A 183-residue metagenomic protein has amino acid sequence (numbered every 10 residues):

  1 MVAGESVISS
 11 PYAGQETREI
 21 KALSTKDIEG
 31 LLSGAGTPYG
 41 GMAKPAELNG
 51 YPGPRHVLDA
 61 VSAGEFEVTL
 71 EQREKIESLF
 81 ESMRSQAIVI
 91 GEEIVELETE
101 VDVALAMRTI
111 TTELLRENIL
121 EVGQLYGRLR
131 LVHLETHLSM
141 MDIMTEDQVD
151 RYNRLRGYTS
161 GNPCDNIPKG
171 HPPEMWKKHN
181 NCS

Functional and structural regions predicted by a protein language model:
V2-S183: Charge-rich (acidic/polar
